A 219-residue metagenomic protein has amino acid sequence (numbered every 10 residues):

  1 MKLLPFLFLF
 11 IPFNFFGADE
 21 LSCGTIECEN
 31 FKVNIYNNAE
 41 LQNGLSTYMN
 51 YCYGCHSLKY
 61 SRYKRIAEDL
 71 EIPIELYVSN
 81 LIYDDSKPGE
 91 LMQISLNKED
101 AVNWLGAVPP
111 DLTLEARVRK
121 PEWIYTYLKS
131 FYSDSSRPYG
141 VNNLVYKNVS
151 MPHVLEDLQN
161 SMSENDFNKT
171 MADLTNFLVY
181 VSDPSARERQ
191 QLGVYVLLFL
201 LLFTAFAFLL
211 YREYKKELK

Functional and structural regions predicted by a protein language model:
M1-L9: Sec-dependent signal peptide recognition, specifically the positively charged N-region followed immediately by
L21-S46, S57-E68, A186-Q190: Electrostatic cytochrome c docking/interface patches
A39, N43, T47, W123 (+2 more regions): Extracytoplasmic/secreted proteins, especially bacterial periplasmic and envelope-associated proteins
Y48-K59, L174: The canonical Cys-X-X-Cys-His
E71-L144, V149-F167: Electron-transfer interface patches adjacent to heme c in soluble/periplasmic c-type cytochromes and di-/multiheme
N160-Y195: Short, aromatic-rich amphipathic segments at membrane interfaces that lie adjacent to a transmembrane helix or signal
R189-L192, L201-K219: Juxtamembrane interface at the cytosolic side of transmembrane helices
